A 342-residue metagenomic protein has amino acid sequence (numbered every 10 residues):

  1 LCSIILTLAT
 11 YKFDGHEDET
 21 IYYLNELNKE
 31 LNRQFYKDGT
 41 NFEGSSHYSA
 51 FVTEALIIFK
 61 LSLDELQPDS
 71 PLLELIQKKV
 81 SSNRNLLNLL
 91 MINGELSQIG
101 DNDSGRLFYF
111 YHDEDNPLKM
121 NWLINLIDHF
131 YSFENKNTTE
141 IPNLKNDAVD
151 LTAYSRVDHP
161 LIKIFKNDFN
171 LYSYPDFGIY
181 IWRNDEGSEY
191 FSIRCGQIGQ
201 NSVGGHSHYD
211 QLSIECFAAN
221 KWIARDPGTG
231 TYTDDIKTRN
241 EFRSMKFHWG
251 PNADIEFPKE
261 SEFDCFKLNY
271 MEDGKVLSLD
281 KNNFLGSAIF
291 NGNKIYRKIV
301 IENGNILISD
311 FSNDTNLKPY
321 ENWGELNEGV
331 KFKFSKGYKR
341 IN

Functional and structural regions predicted by a protein language model:
L1-V80: Aromatic-lined, polymer-binding surfaces characteristic of secreted/periplasmic polysaccharide-degrading enzymes
I4, L86-L87, I99, W182 (+7 more regions): Generic structural hydrophobic/aromatic packing signal, biased to beta-strands
L27-N28, K166, Y174-D176, H208-D210 (+3 more regions): Residues that act as N-cap/strand-start positions at coil-to-secondary-structure junctions
D38, D101-D103, D210, D226 (+1 more regions): Acidic side chains
G39, S45-S46, A55, G100-D103 (+5 more regions): Solvent-exposed, flexible loop/coil residues
H47-W222: Carbohydrate-active enzyme catalytic cores, enriched for enzymes that act on polyanionic acidic polysaccharides
F110-H112, K136-K145, Y232-N342: CBM-like, beta-strand-rich accessory domains located in the C-terminal region of large, secreted polysaccharide-active
Y174-I179, N184-M245, N313-T315, W323-N342: Terminal accessory carbohydrate-recognition/targeting modules of carbohydrate-active enzymes
